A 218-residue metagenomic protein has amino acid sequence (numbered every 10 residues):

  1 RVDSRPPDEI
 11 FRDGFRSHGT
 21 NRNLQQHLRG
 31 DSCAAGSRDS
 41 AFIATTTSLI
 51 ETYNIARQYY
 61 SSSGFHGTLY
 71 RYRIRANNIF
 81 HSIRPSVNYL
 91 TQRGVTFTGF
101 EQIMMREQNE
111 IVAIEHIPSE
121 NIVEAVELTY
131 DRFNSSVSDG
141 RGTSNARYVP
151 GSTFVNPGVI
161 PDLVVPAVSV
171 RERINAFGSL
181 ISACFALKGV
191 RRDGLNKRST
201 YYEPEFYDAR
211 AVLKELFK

Functional and structural regions predicted by a protein language model:
R1-K218: NAD-dependent ADP-ribosyltransferases
